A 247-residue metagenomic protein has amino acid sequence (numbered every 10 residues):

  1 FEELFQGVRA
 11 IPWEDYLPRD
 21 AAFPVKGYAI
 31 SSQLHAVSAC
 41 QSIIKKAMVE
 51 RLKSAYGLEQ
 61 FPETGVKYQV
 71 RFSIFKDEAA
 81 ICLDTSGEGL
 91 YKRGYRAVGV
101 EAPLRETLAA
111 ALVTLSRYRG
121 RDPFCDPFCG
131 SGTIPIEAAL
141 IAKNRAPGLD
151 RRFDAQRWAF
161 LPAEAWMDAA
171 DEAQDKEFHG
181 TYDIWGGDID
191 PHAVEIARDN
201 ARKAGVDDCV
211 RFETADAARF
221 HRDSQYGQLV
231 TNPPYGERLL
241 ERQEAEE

Functional and structural regions predicted by a protein language model:
F1-Y68: Non-catalytic nucleic-acid substrate-recognition regions in nucleic-acid-modifying enzymes
V25, F72, N232: Residue-level signal for inorganic ion chemistry
I30-Q33, G89, Y235-R238: A short, flexible beta-alpha/helix-coil linker loop
V70-S86: C-terminal edge-of-domain segments
I81-R117: SAM-dependent Rossmann-like transferase core, predominantly class I methyltransferases with a strong bias toward
L104-H221: Conserved S-adenosyl-L-methionine
T181, P191-E195, E237-E247: Conserved Class I SAM-dependent methyltransferase catalytic core
A218-V230: A short acidic, Gly/Pro-enriched loop at the edge of an enzyme's catalytic core that lines a small-molecule cofactor
